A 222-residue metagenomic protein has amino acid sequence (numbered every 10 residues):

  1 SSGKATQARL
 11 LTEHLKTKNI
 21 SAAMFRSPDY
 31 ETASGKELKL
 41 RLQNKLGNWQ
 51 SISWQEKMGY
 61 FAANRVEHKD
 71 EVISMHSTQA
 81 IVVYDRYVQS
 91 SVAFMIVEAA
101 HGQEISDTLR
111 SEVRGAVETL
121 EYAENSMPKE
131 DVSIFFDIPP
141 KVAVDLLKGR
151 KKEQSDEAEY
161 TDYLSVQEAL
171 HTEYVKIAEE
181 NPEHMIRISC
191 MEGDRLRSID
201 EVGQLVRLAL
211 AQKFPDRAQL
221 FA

Functional and structural regions predicted by a protein language model:
S1: Walker A (P-loop) phosphate-binding loop of P-loop NTPases
K4: Conserved lysine of the Walker
Q7: Hydrophobic positions on the alpha1 helix immediately C-terminal to the Walker A/P-loop
L10-T12, K141-A222: NTP-dependent small-molecule kinase module
I20-E121: ATP-dependent small-molecule kinase phosphotransfer cores that center on conserved nucleotide phosphate-binding segments
F25, V83, V132-I134, I186-I188: Hydrophobic/aromatic beta-strand patches that form the interior of the parallel beta-sheet core in alpha/beta enzyme
D29-T32, V88-Q89, I138-V144, G193: Conserved nucleotide-binding/hydrolysis micro-motifs of P-loop NTPases
S91-T172: A glycine- and Lys/Arg-enriched "phosphate-lid" helix/loop adjacent to the NTP-binding pocket of small-molecule kinases
